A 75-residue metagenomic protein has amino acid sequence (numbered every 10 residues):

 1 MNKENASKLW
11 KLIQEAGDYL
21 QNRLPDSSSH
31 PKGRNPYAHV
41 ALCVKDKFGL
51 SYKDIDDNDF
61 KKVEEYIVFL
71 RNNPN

Functional and structural regions predicted by a protein language model:
M1-N75: Positively charged, phosphate-engaging catalytic surfaces used for nucleic-acid and nucleotide handling
